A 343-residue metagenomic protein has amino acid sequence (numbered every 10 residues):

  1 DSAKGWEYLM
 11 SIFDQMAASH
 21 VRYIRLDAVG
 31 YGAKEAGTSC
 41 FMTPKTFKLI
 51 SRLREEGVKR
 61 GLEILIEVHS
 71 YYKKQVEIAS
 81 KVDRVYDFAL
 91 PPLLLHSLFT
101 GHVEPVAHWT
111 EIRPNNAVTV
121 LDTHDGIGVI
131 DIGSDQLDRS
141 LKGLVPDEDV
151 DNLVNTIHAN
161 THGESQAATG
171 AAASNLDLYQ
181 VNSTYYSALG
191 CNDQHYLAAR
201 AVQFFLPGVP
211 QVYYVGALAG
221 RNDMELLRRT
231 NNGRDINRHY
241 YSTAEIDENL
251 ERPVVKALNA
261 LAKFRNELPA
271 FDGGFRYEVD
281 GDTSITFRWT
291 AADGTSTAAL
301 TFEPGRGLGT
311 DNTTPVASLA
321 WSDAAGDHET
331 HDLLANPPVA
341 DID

Functional and structural regions predicted by a protein language model:
D1-D343: Active-site and adjacent substrate-binding regions of carbohydrate-active enzymes
